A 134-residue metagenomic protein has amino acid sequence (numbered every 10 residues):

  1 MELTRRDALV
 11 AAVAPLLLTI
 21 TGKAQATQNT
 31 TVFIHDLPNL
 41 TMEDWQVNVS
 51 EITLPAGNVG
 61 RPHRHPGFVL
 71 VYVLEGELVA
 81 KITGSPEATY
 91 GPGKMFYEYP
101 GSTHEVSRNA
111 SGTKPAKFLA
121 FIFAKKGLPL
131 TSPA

Functional and structural regions predicted by a protein language model:
M1-L16: N-terminal secretory signal peptides and thylakoid transit peptides that target proteins across membranes
G22-A26: Sec/Tat signal peptide C-region and signal peptidase I cleavage site
N29-R61: A short glycine-rich, His/Asp/Glu-containing loop-to-beta-strand
V59-R61, V79, F96, P100-N109: Histidine-centered metal-chelating micro-motifs
G67-G84, K94: Glycine- and acidic-residue-biased ligand/ion/polar-headgroup-sensing regions
S85-P100: Short acidic-glycine-tyrosine-enriched beta hairpin
S102-L128: Ligand-binding loop in jelly-roll beta-barrel domains
